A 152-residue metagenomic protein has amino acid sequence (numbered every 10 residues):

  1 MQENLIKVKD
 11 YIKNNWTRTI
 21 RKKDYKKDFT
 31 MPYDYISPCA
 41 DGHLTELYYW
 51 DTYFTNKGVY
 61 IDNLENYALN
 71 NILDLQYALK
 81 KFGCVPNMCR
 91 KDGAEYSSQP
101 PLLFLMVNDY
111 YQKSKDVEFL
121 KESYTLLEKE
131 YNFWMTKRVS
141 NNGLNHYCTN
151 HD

Functional and structural regions predicted by a protein language model:
M1-D152: Acidic, mature catalytic/reactive cores of soluble proteins
